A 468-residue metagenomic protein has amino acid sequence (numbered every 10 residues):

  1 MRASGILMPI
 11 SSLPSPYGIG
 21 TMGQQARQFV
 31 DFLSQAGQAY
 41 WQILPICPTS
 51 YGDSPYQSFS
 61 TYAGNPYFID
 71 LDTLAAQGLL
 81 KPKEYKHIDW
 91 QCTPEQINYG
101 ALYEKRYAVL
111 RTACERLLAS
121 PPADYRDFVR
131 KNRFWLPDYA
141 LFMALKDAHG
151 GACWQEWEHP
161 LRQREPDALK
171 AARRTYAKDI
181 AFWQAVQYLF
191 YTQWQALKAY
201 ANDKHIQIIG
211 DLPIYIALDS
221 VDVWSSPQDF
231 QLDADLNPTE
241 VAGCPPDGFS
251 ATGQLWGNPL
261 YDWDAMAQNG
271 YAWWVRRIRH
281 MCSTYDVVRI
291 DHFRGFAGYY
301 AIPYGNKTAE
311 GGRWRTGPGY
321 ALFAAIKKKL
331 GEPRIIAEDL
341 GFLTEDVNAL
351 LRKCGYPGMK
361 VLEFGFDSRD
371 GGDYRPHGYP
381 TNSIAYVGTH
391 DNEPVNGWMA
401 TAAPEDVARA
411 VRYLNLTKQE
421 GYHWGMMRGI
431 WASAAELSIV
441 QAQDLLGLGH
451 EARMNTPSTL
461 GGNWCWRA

Functional and structural regions predicted by a protein language model:
M1-S11, R27: N-terminal regions that are enriched for targeting/export leaders and immediately downstream pro/stem segments
R2, R162, N202-K204: Acidic, mature catalytic/reactive cores of soluble proteins
I6-M8, T21, I43, A101: Active-site-adjacent substrate/metal-binding segments within catalytic domains of carbohydrate-active enzymes
P9, S15, D53-Y191, I216-I439 (+3 more regions): Alpha-amylase-like alpha-glycosidases and glucanotransferases acting on alpha-linked glucans and related
Q24-T49, H280-Y285, I430: Catalytic domains of carbohydrate-active enzymes, especially glycoside hydrolases
S34, W194-N202, K327, L351-R352: Surface-exposed amphipathic alpha-helices with a cationic face
L44, Q207-I209, P213, V287 (+1 more regions): Outer-envelope exported proteins of Gram-negative bacteria
W183-I216: Conserved, well-ordered alpha-helix/loop/beta-strand core segments that scaffold catalytic motifs
